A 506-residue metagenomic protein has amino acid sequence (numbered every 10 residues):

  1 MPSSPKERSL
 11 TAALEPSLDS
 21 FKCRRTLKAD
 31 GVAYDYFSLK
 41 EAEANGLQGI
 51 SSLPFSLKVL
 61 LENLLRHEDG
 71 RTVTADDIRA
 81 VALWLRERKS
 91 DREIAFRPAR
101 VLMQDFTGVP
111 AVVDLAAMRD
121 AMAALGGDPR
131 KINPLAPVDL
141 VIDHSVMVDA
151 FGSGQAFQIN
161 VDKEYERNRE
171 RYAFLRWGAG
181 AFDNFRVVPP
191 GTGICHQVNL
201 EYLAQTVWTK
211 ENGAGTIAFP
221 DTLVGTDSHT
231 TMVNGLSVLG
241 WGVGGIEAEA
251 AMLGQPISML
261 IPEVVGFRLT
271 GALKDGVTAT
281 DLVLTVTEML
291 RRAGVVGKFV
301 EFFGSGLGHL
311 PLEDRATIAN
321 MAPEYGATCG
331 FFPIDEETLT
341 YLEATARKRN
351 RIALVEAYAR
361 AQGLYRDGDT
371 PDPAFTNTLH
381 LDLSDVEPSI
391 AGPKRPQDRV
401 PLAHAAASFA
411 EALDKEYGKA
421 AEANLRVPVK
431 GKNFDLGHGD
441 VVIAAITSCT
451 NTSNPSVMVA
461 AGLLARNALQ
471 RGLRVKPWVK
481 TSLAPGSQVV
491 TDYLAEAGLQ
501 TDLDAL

Functional and structural regions predicted by a protein language model:
P2-L506: Fe-S-dependent hydro-lyases/dehydratases of central metabolism
